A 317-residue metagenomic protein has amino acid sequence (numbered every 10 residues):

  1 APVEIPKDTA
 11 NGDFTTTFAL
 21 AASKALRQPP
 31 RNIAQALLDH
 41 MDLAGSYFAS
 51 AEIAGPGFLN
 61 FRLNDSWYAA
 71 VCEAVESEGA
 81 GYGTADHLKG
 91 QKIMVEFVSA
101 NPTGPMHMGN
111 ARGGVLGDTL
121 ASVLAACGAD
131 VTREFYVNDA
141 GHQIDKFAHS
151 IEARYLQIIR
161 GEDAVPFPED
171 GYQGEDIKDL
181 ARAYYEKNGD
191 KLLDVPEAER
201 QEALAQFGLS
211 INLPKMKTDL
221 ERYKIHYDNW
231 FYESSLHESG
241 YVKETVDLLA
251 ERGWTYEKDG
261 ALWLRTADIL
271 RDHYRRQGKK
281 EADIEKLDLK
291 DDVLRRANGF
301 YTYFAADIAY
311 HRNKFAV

Functional and structural regions predicted by a protein language model:
P2-A21, Q28-V317: NTP-dependent nucleotidyl-transfer catalytic core
